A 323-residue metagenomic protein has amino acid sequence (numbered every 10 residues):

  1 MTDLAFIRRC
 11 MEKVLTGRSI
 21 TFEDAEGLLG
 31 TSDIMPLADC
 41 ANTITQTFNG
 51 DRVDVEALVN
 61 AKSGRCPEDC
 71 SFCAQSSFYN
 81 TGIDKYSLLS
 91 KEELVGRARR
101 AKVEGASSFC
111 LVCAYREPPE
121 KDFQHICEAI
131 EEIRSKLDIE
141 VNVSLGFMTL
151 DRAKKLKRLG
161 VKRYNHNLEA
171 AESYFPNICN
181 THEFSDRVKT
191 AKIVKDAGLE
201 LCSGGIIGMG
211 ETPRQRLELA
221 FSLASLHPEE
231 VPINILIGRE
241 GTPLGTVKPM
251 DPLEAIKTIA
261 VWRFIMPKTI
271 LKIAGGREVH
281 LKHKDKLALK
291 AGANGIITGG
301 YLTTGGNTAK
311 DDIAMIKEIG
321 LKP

Functional and structural regions predicted by a protein language model:
M1-M35, A224-P323: Auxiliary Fe-S-binding modules of radical SAM enzymes
G17, A41, C70, L111 (+5 more regions): Conserved, mostly hydrophobic/aromatic
A25-E26, L58, V112-R116, I206-G208 (+2 more regions): Short linear capping/connector segments at secondary-structure termini
P36-Y79, Y86-C110: N-terminal pre-triad scaffold of radical SAM enzymes
N42-T43, E131, A260, K286: Active-site phosphate/pyrophosphate- and oxyanion-stabilizing loops and adjacent acidic/basic residues in soluble
V53-A57, F109, V141-V143, Y164-H166 (+4 more regions): Hydrophobic faces of well-ordered beta-strands that scaffold small-molecule active sites in alpha/beta enzyme cores
L58-V59, L145, E183, G205-G208 (+4 more regions): Glycine- and other small-residue-rich loops at beta-strand/loop junctions that grip anionic moieties
F78-G204, M209, P213-L217, S222-L226: Conserved Radical SAM active-site core
